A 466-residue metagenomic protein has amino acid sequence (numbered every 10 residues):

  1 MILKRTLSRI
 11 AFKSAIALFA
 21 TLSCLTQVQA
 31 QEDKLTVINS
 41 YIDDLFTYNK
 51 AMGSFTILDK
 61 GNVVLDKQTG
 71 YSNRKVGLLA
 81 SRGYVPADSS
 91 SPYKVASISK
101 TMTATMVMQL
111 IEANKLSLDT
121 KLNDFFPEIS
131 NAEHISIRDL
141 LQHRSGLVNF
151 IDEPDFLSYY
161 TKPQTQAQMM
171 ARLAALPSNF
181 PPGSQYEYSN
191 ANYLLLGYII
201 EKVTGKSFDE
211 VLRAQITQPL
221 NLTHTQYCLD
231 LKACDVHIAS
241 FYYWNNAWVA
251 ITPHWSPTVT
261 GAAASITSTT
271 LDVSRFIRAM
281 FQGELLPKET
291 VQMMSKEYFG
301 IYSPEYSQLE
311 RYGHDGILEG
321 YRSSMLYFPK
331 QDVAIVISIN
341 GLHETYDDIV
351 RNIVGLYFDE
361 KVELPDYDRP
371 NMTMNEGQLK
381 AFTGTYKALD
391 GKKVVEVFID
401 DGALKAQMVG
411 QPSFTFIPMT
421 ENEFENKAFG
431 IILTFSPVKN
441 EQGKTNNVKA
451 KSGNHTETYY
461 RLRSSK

Functional and structural regions predicted by a protein language model:
M1-D33: Bacterial Sec-dependent N-terminal signal peptides
Q31-K67, T204-K206, E210-A214, Q218 (+1 more regions): Catalytic loop of the DD-peptidase/beta-lactamase superfamily, centered on the K-T-G motif and neighboring
E32-Y93, K115-T120, A175: Short, conserved catalytic-motif segment at the N-terminal edge
I42, G61, T69, P92-D119 (+3 more regions): Active-site SXXK
N73, E133-S324: Short, surface-exposed loop or secondary-structure junction motifs that flank catalytic or metal-binding residues
S81-S97, V354-Y367: Short, solvent-exposed cationic patches
L118-A132, Q218-L220: Short, glycine/proline-biased beta-turn/loop segments that scaffold the active-site neighborhood
